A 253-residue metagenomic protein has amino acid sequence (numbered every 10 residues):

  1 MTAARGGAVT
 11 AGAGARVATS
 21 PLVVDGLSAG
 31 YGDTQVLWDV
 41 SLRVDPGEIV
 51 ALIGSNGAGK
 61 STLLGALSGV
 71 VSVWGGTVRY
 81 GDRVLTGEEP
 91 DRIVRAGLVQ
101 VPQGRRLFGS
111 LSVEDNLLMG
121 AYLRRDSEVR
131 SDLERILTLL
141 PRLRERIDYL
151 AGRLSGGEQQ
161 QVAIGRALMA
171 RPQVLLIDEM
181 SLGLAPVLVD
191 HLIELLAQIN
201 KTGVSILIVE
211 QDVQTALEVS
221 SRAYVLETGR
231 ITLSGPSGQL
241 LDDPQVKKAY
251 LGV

Functional and structural regions predicted by a protein language model:
G32, S72-V73, E88, V113-S131 (+4 more regions): ABC-type ATPase nucleotide-binding domains, specifically the catalytic core motifs of the NBD
I53-S55: The feature captures the beta-strand-to-loop junction immediately N-terminal to the Walker
S68: Helix-to-loop junction immediately C-terminal to a conserved catalytic motif
G76-L85, A96, V129-L133, G235: Conserved ABC transporter NBD signature motif
L150-L154, E158: Conserved ABC ATPase signature
A167-L168: ABC ATPase C-loop
R171: Conserved catalytic motifs of ABC-family nucleotide-binding domains
